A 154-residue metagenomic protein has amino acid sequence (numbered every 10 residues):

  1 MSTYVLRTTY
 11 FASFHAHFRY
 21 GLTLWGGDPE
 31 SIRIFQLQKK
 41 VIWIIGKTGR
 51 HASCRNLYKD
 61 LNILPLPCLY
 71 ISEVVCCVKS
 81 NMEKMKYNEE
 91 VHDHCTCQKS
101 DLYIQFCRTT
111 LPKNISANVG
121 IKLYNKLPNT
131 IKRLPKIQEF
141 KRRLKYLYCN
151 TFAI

Functional and structural regions predicted by a protein language model:
M1-I154: Hydrophobic/basic alpha-helical segments
